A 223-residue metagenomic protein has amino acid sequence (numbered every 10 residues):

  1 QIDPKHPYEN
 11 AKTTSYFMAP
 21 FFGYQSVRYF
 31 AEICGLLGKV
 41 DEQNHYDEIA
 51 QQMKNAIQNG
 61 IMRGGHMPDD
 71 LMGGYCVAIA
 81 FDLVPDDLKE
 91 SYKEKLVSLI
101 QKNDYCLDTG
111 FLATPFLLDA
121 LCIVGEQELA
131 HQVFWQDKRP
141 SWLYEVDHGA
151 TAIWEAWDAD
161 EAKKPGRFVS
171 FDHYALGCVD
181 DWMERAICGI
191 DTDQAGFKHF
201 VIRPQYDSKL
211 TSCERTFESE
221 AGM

Functional and structural regions predicted by a protein language model:
Q1-Q51, N55-Q58, M62-D119: The feature captures the catalytic groove of carbohydrate-active enzymes
A31, G35-G38, Q58, M62 (+4 more regions): Hydrophobic/aromatic-lined pockets within catalytic cores
E48, E128-M223: Non-catalytic C-terminal accessory modules of carbohydrate-active enzymes
M72, F111, V124, H173-G177: Alpha-helix initiation and capping sites
F81-V84, L121-V124, W157, I187: Generic structural signal for hydrophobic core residues of well-folded globular domains
K102-H148: Repeat-solenoid scaffold signature
